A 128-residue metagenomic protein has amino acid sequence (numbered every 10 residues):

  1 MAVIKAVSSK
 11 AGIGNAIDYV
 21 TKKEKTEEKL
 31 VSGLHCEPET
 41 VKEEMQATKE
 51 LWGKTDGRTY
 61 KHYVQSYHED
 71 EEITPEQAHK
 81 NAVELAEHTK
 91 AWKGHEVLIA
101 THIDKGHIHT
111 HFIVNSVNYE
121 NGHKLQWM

Functional and structural regions predicted by a protein language model:
M1-M128: N-terminal nicking endonuclease/strand-transfer module with a His-rich metal-binding environment and a catalytic Tyr
